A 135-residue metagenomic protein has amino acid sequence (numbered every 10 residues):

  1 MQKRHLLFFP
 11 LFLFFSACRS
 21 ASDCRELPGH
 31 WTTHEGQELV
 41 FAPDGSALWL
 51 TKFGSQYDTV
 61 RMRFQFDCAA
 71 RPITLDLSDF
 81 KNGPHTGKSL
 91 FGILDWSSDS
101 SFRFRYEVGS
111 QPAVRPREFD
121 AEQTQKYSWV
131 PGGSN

Functional and structural regions predicted by a protein language model:
M1-Q2, R19: N-terminal hydrophobic targeting signals that begin at the initiator methionine
K3-F9: Sec-dependent signal peptide recognition, specifically the positively charged N-region followed immediately by
L11-R19: Hydrophobic h-region of N-terminal signal peptides that target proteins for export in Gram-negative bacteria
C18-T32: N-terminal helix-cap/turn-to-beta initiation motif at the start of protein domains
T33-Q37, T51-P112: Contiguous, well-ordered beta-strand patches that form the walls/edges of small beta-barrel/beta-sandwich domains
R63-F66, E107-N135: Edge beta-strand at a domain terminus
